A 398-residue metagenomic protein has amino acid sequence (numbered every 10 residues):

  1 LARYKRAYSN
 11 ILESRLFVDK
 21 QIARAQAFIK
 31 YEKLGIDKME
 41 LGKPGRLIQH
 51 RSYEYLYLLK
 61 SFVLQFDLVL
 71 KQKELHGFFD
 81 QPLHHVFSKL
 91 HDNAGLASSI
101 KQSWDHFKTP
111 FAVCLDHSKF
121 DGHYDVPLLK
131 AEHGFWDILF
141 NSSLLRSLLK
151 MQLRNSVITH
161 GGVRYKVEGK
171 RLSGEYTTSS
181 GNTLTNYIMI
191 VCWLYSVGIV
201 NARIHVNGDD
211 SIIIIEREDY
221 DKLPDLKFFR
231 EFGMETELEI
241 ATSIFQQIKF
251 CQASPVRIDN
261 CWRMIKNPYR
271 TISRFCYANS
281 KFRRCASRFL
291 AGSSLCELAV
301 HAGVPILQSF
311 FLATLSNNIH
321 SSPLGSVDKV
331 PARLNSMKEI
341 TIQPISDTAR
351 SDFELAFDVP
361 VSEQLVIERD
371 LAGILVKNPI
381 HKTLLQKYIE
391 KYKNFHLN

Functional and structural regions predicted by a protein language model:
K5-K43, L96-H106, R146-R164: Reverse-transcriptase-like RNA-dependent polymerase core
K33-Y57, H160-G181: Short, conserved non-catalytic motifs in the polymerase core
D37-M39, G45, L58-L59, L70-K71 (+7 more regions): Short helix/loop capping segments that flank catalytic or ligand/cofactor-binding pockets
L47, L56-K119, T178: Active-site-proximal segment of RNA-dependent polymerases
Y53-L68, L184-C192, L290-H301, A313: Short, hydrophobic/amphipathic alpha-helical patches that form generic packing surfaces within helical domains
D80-D92, S142-L153, E235-I244: A generic structural motif
K108-N207, I212-Y220: Conserved polymerase palm-domain catalytic core
G169-L172, D219-N398: Active-site and adjacent loop segments of nucleotide-processing enzymes that use two-metal-ion phosphate chemistry
